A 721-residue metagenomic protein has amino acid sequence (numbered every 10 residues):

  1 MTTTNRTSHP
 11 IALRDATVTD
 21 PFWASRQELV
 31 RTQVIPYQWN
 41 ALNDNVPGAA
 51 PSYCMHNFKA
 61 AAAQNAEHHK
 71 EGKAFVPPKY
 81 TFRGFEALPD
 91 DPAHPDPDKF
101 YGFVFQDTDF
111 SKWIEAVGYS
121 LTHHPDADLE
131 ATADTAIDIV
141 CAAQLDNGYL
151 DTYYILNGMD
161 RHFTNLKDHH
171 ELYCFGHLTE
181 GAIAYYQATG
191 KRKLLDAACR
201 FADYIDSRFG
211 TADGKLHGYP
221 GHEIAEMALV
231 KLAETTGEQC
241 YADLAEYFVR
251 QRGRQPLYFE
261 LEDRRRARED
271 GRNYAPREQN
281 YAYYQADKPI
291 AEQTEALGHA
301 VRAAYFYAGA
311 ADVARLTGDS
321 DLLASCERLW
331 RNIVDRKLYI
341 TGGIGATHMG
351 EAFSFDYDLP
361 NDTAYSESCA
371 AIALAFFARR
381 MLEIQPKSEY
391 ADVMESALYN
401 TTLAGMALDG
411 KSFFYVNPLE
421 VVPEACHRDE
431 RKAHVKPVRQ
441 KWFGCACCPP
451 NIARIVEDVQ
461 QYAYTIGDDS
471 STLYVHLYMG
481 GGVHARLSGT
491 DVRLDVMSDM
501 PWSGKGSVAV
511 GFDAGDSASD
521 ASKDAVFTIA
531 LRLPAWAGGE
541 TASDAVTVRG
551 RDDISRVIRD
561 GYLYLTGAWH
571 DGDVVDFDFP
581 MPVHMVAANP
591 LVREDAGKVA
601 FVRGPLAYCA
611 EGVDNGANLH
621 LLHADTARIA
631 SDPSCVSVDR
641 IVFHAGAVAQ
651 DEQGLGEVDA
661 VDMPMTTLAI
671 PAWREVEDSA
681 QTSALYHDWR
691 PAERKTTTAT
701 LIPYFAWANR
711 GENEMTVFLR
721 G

Functional and structural regions predicted by a protein language model:
M1-D109, D134-Y153: Low-complexity, Ser/Thr/Pro/Gly-enriched N-terminal "stalk/linker" regions
T4, S8, H68-E71, H94-F110 (+7 more regions): Solvent-exposed loop and edge beta-strand segments that line ligand/cofactor-binding and catalytic clefts
D15, P21, A245, C326 (+7 more regions): C-terminal beta-rich recognition modules with glycine/proline-rich loops and embedded aromatic residues
D20, Q27, W39, M55 (+11 more regions): Hydrophobic core segments within long, regular secondary-structure runs in both alpha- and beta-rich folds
W23, I114-A127, G176-K191, A225-E238 (+4 more regions): Well-ordered alpha-helical scaffold segments within catalytic/enzyme domains
N157-T235: A conserved hydrophobic secondary-structure block that centers on an alpha-helix together with its immediately flanking
R315-R336, L359-K411, V422: Catalytic-core region of carbohydrate-active enzymes that cleave or remodel glycosidic bonds
G539-T566, M585-L591: Solvent-exposed beta-strand/loop surfaces of large extracellular or lumenal domains
